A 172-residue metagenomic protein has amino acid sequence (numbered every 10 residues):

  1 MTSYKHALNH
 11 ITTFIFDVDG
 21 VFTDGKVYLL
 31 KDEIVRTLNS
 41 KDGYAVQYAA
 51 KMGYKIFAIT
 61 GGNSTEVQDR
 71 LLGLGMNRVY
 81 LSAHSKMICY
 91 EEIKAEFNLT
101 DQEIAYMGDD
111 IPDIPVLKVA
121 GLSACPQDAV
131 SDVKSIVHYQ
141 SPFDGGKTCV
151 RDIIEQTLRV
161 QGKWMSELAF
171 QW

Functional and structural regions predicted by a protein language model:
M1-F16, K163-W172: Non-catalytic pre-domain segments flanking phosphatase-related domains
N9-V27, L117, V150: Asp-based phosphoryl-transfer active-site loop
H10-T12, Y54, Q102-E103: Short coil/turn segments at beta-strand junctions that form active-site/ligand-binding loops
V18, G61-G62, A83, Q127-A129: Short secondary-structure boundary segments
V21-Y28, Q68-L74: Short, basic/glycine-rich phosphate-binding loops at helix/coil junctions that contact nucleotide phosphates
F22-M52, T60-G61: A positional/architectural concept
V35-N39, L74, R78-Y80, M87-W172: Mg2+-dependent phosphoryl-transfer enzymes with acidic/Ser/Thr/Gly-rich catalytic loops
V46-R70, L81, L117: Substrate-recognition element of Asp-dependent hydrolases with the DxDx(T/V) motif
